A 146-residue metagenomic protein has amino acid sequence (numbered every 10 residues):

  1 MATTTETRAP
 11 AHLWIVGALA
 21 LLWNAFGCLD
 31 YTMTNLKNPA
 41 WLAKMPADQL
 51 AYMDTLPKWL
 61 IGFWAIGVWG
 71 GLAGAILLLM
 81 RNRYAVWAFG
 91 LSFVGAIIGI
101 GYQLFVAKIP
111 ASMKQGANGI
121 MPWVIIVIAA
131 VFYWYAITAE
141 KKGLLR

Functional and structural regions predicted by a protein language model:
A2-R146: Topology signature of small-to-medium multi-pass alpha-helical membrane proteins
